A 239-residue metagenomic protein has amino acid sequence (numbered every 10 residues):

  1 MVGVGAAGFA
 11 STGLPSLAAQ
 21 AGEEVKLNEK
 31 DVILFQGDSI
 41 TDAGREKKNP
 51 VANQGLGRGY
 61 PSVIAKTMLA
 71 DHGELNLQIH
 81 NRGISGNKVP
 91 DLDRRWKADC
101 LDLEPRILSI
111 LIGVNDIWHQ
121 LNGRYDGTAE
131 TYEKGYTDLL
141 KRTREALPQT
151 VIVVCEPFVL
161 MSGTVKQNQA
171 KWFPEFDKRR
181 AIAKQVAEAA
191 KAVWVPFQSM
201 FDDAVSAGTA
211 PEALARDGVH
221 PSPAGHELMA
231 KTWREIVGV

Functional and structural regions predicted by a protein language model:
M1, N53, V237-G238: Alpha-helix C-terminal capping segments
M1-Q20: N-terminal export signals
L17-A18, P90-L92: Short gly/ser/thr-rich secondary-structure transition/capping motifs
A18-R82, K97-E104: Serine-esterase "nucleophile elbow" of acetyl-processing enzymes
L27, K66-T67, D71-Q78, D91-V239: Alpha-helical cap/lid subdomain in secreted, periplasmic, or secretory-pathway luminal O-acyl-processing enzymes
Q36-D38, S85, I112-V114: Glycine-rich beta-strand-to-loop/alpha-helix junction loops that act as flexible
G44-R58, G83-V89, W118-G127, G218: Acidic/histidine-rich helix-loop elements that form or flank divalent-metal/phosphate-binding sites at the catalytic
